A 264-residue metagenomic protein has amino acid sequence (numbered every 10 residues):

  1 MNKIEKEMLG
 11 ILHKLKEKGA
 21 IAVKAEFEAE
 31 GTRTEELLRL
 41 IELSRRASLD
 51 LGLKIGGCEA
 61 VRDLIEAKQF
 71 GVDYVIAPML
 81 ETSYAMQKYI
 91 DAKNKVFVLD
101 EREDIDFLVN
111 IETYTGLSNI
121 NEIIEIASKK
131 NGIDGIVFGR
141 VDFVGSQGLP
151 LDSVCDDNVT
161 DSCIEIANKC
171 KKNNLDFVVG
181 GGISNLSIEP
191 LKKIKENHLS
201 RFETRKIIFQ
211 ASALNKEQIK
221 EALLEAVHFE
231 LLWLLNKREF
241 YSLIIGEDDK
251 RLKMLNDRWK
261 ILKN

Functional and structural regions predicted by a protein language model:
M1-N264: Expand to "…catalyze enediolate/carbanion chemistry for C-C bond making/breaking, isomerization, decarboxylation
